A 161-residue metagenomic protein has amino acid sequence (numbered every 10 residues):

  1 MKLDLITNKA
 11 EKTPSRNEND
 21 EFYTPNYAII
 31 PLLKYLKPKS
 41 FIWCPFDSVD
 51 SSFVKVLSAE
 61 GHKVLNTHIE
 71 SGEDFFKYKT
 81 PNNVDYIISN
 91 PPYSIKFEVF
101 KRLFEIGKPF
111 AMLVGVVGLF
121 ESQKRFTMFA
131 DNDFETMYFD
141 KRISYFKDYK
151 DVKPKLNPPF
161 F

Functional and structural regions predicted by a protein language model:
M1-F161: Class I S-adenosyl-L-methionine-dependent methyltransferase catalytic core
